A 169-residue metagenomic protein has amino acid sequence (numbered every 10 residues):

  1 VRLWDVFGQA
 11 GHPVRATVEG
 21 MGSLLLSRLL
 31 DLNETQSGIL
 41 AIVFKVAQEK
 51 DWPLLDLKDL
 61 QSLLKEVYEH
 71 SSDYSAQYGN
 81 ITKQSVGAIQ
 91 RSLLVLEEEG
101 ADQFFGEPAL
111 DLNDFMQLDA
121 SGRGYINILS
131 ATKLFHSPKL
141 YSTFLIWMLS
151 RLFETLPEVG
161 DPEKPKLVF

Functional and structural regions predicted by a protein language model:
V1-F169: P-loop NTPase motor domains
